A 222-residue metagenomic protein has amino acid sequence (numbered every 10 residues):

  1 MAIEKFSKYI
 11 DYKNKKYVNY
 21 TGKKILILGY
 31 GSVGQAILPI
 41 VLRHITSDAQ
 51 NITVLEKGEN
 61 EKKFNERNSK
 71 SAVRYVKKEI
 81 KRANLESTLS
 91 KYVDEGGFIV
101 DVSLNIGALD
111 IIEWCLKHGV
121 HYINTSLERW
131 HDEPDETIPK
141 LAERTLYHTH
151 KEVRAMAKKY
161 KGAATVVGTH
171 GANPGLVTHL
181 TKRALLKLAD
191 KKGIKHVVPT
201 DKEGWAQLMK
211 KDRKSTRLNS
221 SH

Functional and structural regions predicted by a protein language model:
M1-T21: Glycine/serine-rich phosphate-binding loop and adjoining beta1-alpha1 elements at the start of nucleotide-handling
V33: Hydrophobic/small residue at the entry helix of a nucleotide-binding pocket
D48-E66: NAD(P)-binding Rossmann-fold cofactor-contacting core
K70-A83: Rossmann-fold cofactor-recognition segment
I80-Y92: Conserved Rossmann-fold cofactor-binding substructure of NAD(P)-dependent oxidoreductases
L109-K117, T125-G162: Rossmann-fold NAD(P)-binding glycine/threonine-rich loop
K214-H222: Conserved small/polar residues in nucleotide/adenosyl-binding loops
